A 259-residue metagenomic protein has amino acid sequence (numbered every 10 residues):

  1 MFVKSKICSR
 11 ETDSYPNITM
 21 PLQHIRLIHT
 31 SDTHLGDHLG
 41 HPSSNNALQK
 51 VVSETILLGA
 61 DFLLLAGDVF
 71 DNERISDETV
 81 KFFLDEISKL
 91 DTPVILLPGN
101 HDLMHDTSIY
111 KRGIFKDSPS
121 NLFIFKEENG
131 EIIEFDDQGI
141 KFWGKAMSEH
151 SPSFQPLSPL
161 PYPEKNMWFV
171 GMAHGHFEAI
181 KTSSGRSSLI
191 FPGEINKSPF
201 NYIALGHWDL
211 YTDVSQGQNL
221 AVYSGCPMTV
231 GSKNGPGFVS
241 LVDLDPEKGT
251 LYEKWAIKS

Functional and structural regions predicted by a protein language model:
F2, I7-F82, K165: N-terminal active-site segment of His-dependent metallophosphoesterases
D13-Y15, M104, D245: Intrinsically disordered, low-complexity regions of eukaryotic proteins
Q23, Q138, K248-G249: Residue-level signal for beta-strand positions within conserved beta-sheet cores that form or flank
L35-S43, K141-A146, S259: Acidic/glycine-enriched edge-of-secondary-structure segments
L63, I203, Y252-K254: Generic beta-strand hydrophobic packing signal
E73-G231, P236-F238, D243: His/Asp/Glu-rich metal-coordinating catalytic cores of metallo-dependent phosphodiesterases/hydrolases acting on
L244-S259: A short C-terminal boundary segment appended to hydrolase-like catalytic domains
